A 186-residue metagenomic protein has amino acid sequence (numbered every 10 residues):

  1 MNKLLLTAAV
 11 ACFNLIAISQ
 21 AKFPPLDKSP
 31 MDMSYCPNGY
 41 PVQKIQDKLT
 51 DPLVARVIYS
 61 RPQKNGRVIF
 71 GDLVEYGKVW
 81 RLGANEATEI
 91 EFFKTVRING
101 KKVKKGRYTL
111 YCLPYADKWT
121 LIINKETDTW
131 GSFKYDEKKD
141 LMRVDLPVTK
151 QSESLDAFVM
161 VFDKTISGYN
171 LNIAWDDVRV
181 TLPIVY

Functional and structural regions predicted by a protein language model:
M1-F23: Bacterial Sec-dependent N-terminal signal peptides
Q20-R81, S132-Y186: Primarily secretory-pathway and cell-envelope proteins
K78-T129: Mid-length scaffold segments of soluble, non-membrane domains
